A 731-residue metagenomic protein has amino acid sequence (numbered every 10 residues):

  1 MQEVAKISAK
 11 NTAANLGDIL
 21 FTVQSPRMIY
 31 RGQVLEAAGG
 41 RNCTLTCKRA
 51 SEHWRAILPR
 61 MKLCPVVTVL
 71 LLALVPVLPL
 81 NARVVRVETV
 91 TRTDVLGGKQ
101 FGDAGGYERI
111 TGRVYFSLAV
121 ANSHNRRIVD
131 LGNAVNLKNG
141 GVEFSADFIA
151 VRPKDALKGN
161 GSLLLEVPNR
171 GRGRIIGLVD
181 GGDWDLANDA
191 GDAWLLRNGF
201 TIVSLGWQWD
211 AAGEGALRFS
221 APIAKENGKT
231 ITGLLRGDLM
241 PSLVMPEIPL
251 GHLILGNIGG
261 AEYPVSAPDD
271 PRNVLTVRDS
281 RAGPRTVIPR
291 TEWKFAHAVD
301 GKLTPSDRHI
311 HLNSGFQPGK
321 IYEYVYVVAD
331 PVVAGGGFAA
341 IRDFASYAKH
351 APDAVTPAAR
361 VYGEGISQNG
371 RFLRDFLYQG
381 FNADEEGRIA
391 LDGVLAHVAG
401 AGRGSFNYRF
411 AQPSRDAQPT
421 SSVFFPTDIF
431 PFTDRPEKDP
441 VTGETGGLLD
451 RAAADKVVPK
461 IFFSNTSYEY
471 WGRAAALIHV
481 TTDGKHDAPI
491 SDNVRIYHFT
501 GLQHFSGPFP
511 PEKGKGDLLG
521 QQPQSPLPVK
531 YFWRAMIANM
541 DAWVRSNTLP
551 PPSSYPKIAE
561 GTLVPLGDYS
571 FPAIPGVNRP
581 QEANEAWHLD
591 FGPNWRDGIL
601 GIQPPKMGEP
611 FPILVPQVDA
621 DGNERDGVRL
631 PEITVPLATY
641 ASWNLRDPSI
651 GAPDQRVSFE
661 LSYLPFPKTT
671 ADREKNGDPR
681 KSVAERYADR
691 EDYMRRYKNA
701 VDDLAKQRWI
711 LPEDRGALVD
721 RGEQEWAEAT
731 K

Functional and structural regions predicted by a protein language model:
M1-A5, A14-T22: Residue-level detector of structural "landmarks"
N11, N15-D18, Y30, N42: Intrinsic-disorder-associated, low-complexity terminal segments enriched in Asp/Asn/His/Tyr and depleted of Lys/Arg
V67-P76: Bacterial N-terminal signal peptides
L78-A82: Sec/Tat signal peptide C-region and signal peptidase I cleavage site
R83-K731: C-terminal His-loop and adjacent cap/lid subdomain of alpha/beta-hydrolase
